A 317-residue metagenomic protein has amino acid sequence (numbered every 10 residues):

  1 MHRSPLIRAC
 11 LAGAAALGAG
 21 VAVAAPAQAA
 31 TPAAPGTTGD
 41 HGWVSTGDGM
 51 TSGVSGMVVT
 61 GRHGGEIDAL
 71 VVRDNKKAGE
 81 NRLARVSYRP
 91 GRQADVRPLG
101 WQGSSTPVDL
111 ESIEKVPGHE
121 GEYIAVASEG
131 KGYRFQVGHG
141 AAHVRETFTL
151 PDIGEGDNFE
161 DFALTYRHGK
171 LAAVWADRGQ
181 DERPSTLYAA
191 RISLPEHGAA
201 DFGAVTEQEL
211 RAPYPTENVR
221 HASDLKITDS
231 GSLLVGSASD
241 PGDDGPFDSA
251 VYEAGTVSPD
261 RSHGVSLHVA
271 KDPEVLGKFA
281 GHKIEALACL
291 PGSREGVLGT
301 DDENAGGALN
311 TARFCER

Functional and structural regions predicted by a protein language model:
H2-R8, G13, G20, P26-R317: Sequence/structural signature of beta-propeller domains
